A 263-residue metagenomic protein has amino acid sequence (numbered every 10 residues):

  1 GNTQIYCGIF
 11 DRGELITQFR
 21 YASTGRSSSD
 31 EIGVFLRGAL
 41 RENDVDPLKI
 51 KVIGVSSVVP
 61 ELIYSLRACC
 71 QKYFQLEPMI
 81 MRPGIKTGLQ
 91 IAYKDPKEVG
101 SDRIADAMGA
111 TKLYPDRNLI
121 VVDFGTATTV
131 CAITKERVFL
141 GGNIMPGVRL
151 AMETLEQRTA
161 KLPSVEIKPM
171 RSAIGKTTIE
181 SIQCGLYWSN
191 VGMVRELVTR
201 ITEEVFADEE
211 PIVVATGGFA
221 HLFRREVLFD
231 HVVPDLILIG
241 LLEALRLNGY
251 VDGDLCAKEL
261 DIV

Functional and structural regions predicted by a protein language model:
G1-R41, V138-P163, P169-S172: Short glycine-rich, Thr/Ser-proximal phosphate-binding strand/loop in the N-terminal lobe of ATP-dependent enzymes
G1-T17, A110, Y114-F139, L155 (+1 more regions): Gly/Thr-rich phosphate-binding beta-strand-loop-beta motif of the actin/hexokinase/Hsp70
S23, A151-V263: ATP-binding/phosphotransfer module of carbohydrate and carboxylate kinases, centering on a glycine-rich
R26-S27, I85-L89, L236-G240: A short acidic, often aromatic-flanked loop/helix-cap motif at beta-alpha or helix-coil junctions that lines enzyme
G33, I63, I104-A107, M152 (+2 more regions): A general structural signal for well-ordered alpha-helical segments in protein cores
L36-V52, L197-E210: Phosphate/pyrophosphate-binding loops at sites that engage ATP/ADP/AMP, CoA/4′-phosphopantetheine, polyphosphate
V45-V99, T134-G142, G147-V148, K176-Y187 (+2 more regions): Short beta-strand-loop/turn "lid" adjacent to the catalytic site in phosphate-handling enzymes
G88-L119, L242-V251: Conserved phosphate-binding catalytic cores of ATP/NTP-utilizing and phosphoryl-transfer enzymes
